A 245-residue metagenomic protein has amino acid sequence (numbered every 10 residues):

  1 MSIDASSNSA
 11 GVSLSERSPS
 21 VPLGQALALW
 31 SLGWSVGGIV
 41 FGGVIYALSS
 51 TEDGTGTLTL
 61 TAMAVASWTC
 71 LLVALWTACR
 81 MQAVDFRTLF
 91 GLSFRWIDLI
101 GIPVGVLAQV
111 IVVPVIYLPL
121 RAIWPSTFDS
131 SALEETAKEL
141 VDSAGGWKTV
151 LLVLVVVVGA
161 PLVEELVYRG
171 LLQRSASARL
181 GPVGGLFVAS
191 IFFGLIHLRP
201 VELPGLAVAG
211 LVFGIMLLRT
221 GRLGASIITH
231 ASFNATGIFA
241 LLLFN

Functional and structural regions predicted by a protein language model:
M1-L99, L118, A122, V150 (+1 more regions): N-terminal, membrane-interfacial amphipathic/helix-forming hydrophobic leader that caps and precedes the first
L27-I39, A64-L72, I102-V110, P114 (+6 more regions): Alpha-helical transmembrane spans of integral membrane proteins, capturing the lipid-embedded, hydrophobic core of TM
S49-S50, L60-M63, F128-L133, E164 (+2 more regions): N-terminal start-of-chain detector that recognizes signal peptides and the immediate post-cleavage beginning
S50-D53, G91, R121-D129, S175-V183: Membrane interface segments of multi-pass transport proteins and intramembrane proteases
G54, V104, G205: Residue-level marker of regulatory loop/turn positions in helix-turn-helix DNA-binding domains and in histidine
V106-S131: Transmembrane alpha-helix/helix-exit interface in multi-pass inner-membrane proteins
I111-P114, E134-N245: Transmembrane helix-loop-helix hairpins at the membrane interface of multi-pass integral membrane proteins
